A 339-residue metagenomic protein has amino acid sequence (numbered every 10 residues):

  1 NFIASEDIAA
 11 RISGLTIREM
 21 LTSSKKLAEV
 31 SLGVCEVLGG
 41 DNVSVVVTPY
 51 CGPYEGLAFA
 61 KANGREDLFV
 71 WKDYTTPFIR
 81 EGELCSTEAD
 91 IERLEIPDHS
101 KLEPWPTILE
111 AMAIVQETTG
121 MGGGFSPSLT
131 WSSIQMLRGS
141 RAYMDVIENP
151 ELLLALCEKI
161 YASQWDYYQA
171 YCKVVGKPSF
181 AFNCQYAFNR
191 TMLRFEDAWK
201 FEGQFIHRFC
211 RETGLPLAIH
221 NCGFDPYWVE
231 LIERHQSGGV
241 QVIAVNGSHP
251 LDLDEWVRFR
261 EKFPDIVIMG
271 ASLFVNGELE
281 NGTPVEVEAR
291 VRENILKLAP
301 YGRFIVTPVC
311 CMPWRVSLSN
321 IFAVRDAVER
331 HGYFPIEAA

Functional and structural regions predicted by a protein language model:
N1-M20, V30, D41, I79 (+1 more regions): Active-site loop segments of alpha/beta catalytic cores
G14-P53: Segments that shape or occlude catalytic/ligand-binding pockets
T16, C35, A58, E66 (+3 more regions): Compositionally biased, intrinsically disordered low-complexity regions
G52-P97: A contiguous, low-structure linker/loop signature
